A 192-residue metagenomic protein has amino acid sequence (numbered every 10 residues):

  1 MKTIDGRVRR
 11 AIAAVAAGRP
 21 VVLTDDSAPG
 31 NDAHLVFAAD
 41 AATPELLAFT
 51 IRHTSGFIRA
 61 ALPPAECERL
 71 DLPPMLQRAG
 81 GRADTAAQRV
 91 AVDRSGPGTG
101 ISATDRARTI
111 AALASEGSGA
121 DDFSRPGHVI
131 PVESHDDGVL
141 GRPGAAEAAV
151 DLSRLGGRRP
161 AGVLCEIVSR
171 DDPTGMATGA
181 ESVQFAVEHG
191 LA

Functional and structural regions predicted by a protein language model:
M1-A192: Catalytic domains of riboflavin
